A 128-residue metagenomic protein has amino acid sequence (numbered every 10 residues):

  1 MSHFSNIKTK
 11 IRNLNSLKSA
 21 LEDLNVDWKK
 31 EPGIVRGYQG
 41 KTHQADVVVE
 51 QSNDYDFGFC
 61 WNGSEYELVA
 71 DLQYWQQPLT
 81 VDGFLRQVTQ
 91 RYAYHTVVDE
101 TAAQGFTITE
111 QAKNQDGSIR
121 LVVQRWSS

Functional and structural regions predicted by a protein language model:
M1-S128: Interaction-mediating elements
